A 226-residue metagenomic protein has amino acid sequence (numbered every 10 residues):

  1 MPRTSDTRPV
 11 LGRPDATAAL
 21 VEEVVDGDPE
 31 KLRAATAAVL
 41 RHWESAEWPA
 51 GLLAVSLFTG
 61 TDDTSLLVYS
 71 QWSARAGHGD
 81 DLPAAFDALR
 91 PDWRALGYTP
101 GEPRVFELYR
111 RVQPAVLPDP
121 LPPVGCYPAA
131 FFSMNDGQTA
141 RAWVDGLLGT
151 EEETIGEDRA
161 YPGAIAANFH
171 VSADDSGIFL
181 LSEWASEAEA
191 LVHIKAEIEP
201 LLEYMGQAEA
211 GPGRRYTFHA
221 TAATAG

Functional and structural regions predicted by a protein language model:
M1-G226: Short S/T/G/P-rich N-terminal loop/turn motif that feeds into the first structured element of a domain
